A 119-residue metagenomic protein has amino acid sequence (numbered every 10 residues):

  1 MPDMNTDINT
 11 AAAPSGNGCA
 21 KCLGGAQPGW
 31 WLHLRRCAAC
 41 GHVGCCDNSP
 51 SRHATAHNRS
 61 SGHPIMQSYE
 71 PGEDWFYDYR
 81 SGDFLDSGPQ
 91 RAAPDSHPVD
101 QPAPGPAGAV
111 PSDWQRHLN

Functional and structural regions predicted by a protein language model:
D3-N5, P14-P28, V43-N119: Cys/His-rich, Zn2+-coordinating zinc-finger modules
P28-A38: Canonical RING-type zinc finger of E3 ubiquitin-protein ligases
